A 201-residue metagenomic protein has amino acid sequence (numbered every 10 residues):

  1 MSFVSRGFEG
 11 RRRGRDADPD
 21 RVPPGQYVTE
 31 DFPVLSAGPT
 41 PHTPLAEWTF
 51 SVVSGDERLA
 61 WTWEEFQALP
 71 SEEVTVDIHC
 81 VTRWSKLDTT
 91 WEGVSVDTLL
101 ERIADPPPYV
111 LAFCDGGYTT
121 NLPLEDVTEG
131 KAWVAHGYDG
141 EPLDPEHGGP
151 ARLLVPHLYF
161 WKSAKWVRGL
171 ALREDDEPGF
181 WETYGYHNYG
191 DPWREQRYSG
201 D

Functional and structural regions predicted by a protein language model:
S2-D201: Structured, non-membrane catalytic/scaffold regions adjacent to prosthetic-group chemistry
